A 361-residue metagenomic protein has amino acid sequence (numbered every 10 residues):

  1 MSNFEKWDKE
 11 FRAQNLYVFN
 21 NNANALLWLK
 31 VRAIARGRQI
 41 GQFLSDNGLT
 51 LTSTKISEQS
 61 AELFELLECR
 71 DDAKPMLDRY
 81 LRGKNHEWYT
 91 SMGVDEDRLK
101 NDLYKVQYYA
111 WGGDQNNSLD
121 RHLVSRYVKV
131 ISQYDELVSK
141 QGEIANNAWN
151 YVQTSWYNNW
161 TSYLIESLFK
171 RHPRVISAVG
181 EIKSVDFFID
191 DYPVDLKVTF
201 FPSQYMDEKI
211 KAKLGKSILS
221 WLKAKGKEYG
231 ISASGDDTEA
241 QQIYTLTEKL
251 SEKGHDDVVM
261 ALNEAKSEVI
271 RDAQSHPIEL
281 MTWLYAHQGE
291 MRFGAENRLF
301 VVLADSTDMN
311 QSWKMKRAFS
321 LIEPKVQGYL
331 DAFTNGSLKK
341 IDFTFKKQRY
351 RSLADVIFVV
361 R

Functional and structural regions predicted by a protein language model:
M1-K183, T199-R361: Nucleic-acid endonuclease domains
F187, Y192-F200: Conserved catalytic cores of phosphodiester-cleaving nucleases, focusing on short active-site segments
